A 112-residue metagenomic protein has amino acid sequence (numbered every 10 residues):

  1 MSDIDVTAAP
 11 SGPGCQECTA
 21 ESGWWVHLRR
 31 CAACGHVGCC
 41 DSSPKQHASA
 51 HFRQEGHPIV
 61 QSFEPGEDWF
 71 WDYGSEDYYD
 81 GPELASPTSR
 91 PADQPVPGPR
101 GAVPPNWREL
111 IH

Functional and structural regions predicted by a protein language model:
D3-Q16, E21, V37-H112: Cys/His-rich, Zn2+-coordinating zinc-finger modules
G23-A32: Canonical RING-type zinc finger of E3 ubiquitin-protein ligases
